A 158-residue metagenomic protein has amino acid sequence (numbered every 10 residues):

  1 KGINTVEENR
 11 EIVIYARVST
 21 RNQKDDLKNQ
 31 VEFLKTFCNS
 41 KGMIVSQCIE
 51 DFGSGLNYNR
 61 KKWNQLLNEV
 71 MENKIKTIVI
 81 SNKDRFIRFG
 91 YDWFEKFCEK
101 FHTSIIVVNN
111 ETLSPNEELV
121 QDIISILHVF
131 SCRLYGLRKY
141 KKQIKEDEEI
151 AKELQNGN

Functional and structural regions predicted by a protein language model:
K1-N158: Short, structured surface patches at the beginning of a domain
